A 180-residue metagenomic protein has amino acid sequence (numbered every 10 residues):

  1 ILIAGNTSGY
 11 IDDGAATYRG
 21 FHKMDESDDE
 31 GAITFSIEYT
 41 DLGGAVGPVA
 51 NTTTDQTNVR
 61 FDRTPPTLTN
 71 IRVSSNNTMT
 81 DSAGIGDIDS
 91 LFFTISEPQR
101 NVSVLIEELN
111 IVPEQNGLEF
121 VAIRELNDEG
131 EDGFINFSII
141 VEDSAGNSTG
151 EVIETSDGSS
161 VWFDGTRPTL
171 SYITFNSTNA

Functional and structural regions predicted by a protein language model:
L2-S8, L105-I111: Change "in extracellular beta-sheet-rich domains … of secreted and cell-surface proteins" to "in beta-sheet-rich domains
D13-H22, D29, N116-I123, E131: Aromatic sugar-binding surface patches on proteins that engage polysaccharides or sugar-phosphate polymers
F21, T34-T40, N136-E142: Extracellular recognition modules
E26-I33, D128-I135: Short glycine/proline/serine/threonine-rich loop/turn segments at secondary-structure transition edges
T40-V49, E142-G150: Short, solvent-exposed loop/turn segments at the edges of extracellular beta-sandwich modules
T53-N70, S74-N76, E154-T178: Flexible, low-complexity linkers/stalks enriched in Thr/Pro that connect modular domains
N77-D87, S177-A180: Short, solvent-exposed loop/linker segments at the N-terminal edge of repeated beta-sheet extracellular domains
I95-V102: Short proline/glycine-enriched turn/loop motifs at strand-loop junctions of beta-rich domains
